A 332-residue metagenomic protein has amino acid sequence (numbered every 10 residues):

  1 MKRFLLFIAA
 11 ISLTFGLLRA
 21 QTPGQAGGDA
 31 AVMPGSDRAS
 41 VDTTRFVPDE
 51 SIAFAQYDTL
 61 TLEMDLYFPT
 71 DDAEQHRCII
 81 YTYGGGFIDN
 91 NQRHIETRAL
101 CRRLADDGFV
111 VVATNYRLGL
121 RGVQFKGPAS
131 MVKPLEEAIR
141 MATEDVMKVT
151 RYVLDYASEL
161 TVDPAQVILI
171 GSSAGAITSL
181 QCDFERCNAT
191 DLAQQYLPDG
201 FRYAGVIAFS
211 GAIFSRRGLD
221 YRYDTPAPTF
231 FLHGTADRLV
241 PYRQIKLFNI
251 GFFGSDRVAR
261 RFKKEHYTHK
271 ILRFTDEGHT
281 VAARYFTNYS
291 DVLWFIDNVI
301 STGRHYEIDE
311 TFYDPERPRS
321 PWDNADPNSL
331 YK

Functional and structural regions predicted by a protein language model:
M1-A39, T43: Bacterial Sec-dependent N-terminal signal peptides
G27-E74: N-terminal cap/lid segment of alpha/beta-hydrolase-fold proteins
Q75-G86: Short beta-strand element of the alpha/beta-hydrolase
Q92-T114, R121: Short amphipathic alpha-helix adjacent to the substrate-entry channel of hydrolases
V132-S158: Alpha/beta-hydrolase active-site loop
R151-T225: Primarily recognizes the serine-hydrolase "nucleophile elbow" in alpha/beta-hydrolase and SGNH/GDSL folds
Q194-E265: The feature captures the conserved acid-bearing segment of alpha/beta-hydrolase catalytic domains
K263-K332: C-terminal catalytic histidine-bearing segment of alpha/beta-hydrolase fold enzymes
